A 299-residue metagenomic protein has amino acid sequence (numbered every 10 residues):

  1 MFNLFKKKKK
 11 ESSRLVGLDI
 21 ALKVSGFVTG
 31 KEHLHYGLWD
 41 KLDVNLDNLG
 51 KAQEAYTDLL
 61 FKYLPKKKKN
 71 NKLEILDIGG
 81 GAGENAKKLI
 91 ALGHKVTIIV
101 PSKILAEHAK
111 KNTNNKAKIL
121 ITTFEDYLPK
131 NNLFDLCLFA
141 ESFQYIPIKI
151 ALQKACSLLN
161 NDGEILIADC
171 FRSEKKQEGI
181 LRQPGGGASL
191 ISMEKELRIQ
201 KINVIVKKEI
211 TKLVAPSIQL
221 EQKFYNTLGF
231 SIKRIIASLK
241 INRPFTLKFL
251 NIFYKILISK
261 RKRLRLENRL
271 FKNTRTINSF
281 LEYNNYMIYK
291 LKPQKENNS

Functional and structural regions predicted by a protein language model:
M1-V28: N-terminal auxiliary segments of SAM/dcSAM-dependent transferases
G50-N71: Conserved alpha-helix/loop element of class I SAM-dependent methyltransferases that forms part of the SAM/SAH-binding
L76-D126: Class I SAM-dependent methyltransferase SAM/SAH-binding core
D126-C137: A short acidic, Gly/Pro-enriched loop at the edge of an enzyme's catalytic core that lines a small-molecule cofactor
L136-I148: A short SAM/SAH-binding and catalytic strip from SAM-dependent methyltransferases
K149-E164: A short glycine-rich, Lys/Arg-flanked "PGG" loop and its adjoining helix->strand segment in the class I
L166-G187: Short, glycine-/aromatic-enriched active-site segment of Class I SAM-dependent methyltransferases
I180-N278: Substrate-binding/catalytic lobe of Class I Rossmann-like enzymes that use SAM or dcSAM, i.e., the mid-to-C-terminal
